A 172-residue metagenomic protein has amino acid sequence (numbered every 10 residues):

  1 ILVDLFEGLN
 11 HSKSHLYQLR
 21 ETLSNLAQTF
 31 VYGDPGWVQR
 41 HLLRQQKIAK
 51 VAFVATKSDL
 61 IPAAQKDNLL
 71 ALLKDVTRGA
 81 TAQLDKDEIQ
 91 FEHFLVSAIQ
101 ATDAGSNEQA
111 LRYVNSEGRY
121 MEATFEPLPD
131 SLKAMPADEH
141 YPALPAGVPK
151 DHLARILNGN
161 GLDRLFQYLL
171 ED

Functional and structural regions predicted by a protein language model:
I1-D172: P-loop NTP-binding site
